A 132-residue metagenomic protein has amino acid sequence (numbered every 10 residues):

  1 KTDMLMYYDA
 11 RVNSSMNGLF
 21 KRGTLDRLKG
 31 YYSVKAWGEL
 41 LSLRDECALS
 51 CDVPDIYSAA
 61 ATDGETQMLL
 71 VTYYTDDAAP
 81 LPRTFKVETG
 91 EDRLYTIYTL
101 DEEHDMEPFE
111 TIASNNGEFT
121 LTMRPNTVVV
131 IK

Functional and structural regions predicted by a protein language model:
K1-S58, D63-G64: Aromatic/acidic polysaccharide-binding cleft in carbohydrate-active enzymes
D3-L5, Q67-L69, Y95: Hydrophobic beta-strand segments of well-ordered beta-sheets in folded domains
V12-M16, D77-A79, H104-M106: Flexible loop/turn segments at secondary-structure boundaries
V34, L69, I97, N126 (+1 more regions): Hydrophobic, well-ordered secondary-structure elements that form the walls of internal hydrophobic environments
D52-E91, L100, N126: Carbohydrate-binding surface patches
I56-S58, D92-I97, F119-T122, I131: Generic structural motif
E88-T111: C-terminal accessory region downstream of the catalytic core in glycan-modifying enzymes
E110-K132: C-terminal beta-strand-rich structural cap/linker in extracellular carbohydrate-active enzymes
